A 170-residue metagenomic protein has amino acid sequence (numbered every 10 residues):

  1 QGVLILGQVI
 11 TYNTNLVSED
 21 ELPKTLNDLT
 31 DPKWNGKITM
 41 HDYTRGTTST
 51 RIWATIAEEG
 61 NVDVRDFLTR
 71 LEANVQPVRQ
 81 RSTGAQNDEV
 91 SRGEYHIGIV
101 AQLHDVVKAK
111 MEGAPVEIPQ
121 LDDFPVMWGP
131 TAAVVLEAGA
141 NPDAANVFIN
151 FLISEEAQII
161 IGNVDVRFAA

Functional and structural regions predicted by a protein language model:
Q1-E94: Extracytoplasmic ligand-binding site segments that recognize negatively charged/polar headgroups
T11-L16, A54, G129-N141, I160: A bilobed periplasmic-binding-protein/Venus flytrap-type ligand-binding module shared by bacterial periplasmic
L16-S18, G36, T44-T48, L103-V107 (+3 more regions): Solvent-exposed loop/turn segments at secondary-structure junctions within structured extracellular/periplasmic domains
W34-K37, G93-H96, G113-V116, A144-A145: Loop/turn elements at helix/coil->beta-strand transitions in domains of secreted/extracellular proteins
G36-T44, F151-A170: Periplasmic-binding protein-like
F67, A140-L152, I160: Short amphipathic alpha-helical coupling segments at ligand-binding clamshell hinges and other catalytic/signaling
L68-A73, P77-Q80, E112-E137: Periplasmic-binding protein-like
H96-P115, D165: A ligand-binding cleft/hinge motif common to bilobed small-molecule-binding domains
